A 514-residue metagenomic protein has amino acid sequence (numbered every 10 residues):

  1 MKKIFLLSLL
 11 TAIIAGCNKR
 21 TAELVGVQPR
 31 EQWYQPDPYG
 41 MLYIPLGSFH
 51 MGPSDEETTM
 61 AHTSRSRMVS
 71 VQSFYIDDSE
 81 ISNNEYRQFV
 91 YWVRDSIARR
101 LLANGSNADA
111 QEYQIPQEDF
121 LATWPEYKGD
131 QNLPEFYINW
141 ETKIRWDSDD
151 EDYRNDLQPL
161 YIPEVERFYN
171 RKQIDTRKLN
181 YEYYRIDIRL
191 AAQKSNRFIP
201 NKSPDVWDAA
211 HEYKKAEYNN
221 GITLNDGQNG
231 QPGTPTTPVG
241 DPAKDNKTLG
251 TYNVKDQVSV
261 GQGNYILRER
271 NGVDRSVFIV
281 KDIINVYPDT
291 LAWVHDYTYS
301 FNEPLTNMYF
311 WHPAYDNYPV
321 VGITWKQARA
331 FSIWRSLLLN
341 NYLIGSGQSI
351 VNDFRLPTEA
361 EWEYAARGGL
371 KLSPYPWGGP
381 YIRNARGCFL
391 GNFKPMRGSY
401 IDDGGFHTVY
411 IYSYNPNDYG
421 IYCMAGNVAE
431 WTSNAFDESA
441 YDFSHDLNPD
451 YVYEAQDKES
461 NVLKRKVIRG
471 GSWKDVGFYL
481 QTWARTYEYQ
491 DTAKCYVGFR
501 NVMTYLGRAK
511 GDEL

Functional and structural regions predicted by a protein language model:
I4-A12: Sec-dependent N-terminal signal peptides
A15-G16: C-terminal motif of bacterial Sec signal peptides marking the signal peptidase cleavage site
R20-A22, Y43-I44, H50, D55 (+10 more regions): Functional-site microenvironments in short loops/helix caps that host divalent-cation chemistry
L24-H50: Post-signal peptide N-terminal segment of mature Sec-exported envelope proteins
F74, I81, V90-R99, W334-Y342 (+1 more regions): Short capping motifs at secondary-structure boundaries
A98-I138: Acidic helix-start/capping segments at beta-turn-to-alpha-helix junctions
A455-E459, T486-A493: Short proline/glycine-enriched turn/loop segments at secondary-structure junctions
C495-G511: Short, structured beta-strand segments at or near domain termini in extracellular proteins/domains
